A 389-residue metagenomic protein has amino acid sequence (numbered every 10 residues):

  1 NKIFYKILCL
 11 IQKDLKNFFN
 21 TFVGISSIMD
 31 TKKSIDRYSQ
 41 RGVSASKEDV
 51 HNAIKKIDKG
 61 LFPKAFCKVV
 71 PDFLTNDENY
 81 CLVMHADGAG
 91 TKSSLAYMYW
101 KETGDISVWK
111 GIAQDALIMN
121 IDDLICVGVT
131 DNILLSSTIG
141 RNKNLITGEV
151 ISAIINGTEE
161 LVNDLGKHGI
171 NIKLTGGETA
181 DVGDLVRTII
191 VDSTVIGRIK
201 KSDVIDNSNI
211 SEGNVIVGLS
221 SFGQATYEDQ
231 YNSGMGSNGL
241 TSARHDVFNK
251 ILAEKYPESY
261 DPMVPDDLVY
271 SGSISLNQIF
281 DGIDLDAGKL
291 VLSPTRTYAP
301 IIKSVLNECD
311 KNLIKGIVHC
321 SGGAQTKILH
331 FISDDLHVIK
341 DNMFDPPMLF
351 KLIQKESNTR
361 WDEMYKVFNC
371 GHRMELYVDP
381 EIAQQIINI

Functional and structural regions predicted by a protein language model:
Y5-L10, L15-F19: Short hydrophobic targeting helices and cationic amphipathic motifs that mediate membrane/organellar targeting
K6-L10, S26, L313: A general, composition-driven signal for non-globular sequence regions
F18, S27-I28: Compositionally biased regions
I28-I389: Helix-biased detector of long, well-ordered alpha-helical tracts
